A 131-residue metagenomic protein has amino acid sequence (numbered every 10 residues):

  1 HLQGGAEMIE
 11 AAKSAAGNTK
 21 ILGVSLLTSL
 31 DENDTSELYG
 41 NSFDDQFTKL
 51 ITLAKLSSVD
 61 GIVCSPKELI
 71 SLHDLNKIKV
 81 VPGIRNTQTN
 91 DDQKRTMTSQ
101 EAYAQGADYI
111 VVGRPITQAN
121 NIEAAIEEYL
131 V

Functional and structural regions predicted by a protein language model:
H1-L69, L75-I78, R85-T89: Conserved anion-binding
H1-M8, D92-A125: Glycine-rich phosphate-binding active-site loops on the catalytic face of alpha/beta enzymes
A16, S58, Y103-G106, Y129: Generic helix-packing signal
N33, H73, D91, N121-I122 (+1 more regions): Short Asp/Glu-rich motifs
L38-G40, T96, E127-Y129: General N-terminal targeting signals
L75-G83, E123-V131: Short, electropositive alpha-helical surface patch
G83-R85, T117: Short, cationic motifs built from Arg/Lys/His that form the positively charged side of catalytic pockets
